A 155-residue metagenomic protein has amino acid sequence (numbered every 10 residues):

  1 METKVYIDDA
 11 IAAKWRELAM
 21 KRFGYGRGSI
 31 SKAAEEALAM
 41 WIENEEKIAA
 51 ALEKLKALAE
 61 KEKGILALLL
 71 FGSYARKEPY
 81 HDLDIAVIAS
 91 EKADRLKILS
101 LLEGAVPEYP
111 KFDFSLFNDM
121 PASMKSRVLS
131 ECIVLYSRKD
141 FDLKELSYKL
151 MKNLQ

Functional and structural regions predicted by a protein language model:
M1-A12, R16-R22, R27, S31: Short Lys/Arg-rich basic patches
Y6, A86-S90: Short hydrophobic/aromatic beta-strand micro-patches that form the beta-sheet surface supporting nucleotide- or nucleic
E17-A19, Y80-L83: Short acidic, glycine/proline-rich loop/turn micro-motifs
Y25-E46: Short, basic amphipathic alpha-helical segments that act as recognition/interaction helices in nucleic-acid-binding
A39-A67, A75-Y80, S90-Q155: Catalytic core of pol beta-like nucleotidyltransferases
G72: Active-site glycine-centered loops adjacent to acidic/histidine catalytic or metal-binding residues that shape
